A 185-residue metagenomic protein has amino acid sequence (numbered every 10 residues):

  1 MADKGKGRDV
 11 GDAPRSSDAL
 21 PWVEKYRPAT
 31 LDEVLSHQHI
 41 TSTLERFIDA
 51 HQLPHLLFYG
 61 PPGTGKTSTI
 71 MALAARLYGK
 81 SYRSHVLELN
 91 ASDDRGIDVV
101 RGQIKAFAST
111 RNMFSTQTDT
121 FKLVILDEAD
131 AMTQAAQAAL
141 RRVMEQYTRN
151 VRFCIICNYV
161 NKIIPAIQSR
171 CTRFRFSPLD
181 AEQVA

Functional and structural regions predicted by a protein language model:
M1-R173, S177-Q183: P-loop/Walker A NTP-binding region and its immediately flanking N-terminal helices in P-loop NTPase folds
